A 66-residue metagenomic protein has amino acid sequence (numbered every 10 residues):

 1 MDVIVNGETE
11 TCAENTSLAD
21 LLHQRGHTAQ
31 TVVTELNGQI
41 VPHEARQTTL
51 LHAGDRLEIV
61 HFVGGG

Functional and structural regions predicted by a protein language model:
M1-G65: Ubiquitin-like/PB1-type beta-grasp interaction modules and other compact soluble beta-rich domains
